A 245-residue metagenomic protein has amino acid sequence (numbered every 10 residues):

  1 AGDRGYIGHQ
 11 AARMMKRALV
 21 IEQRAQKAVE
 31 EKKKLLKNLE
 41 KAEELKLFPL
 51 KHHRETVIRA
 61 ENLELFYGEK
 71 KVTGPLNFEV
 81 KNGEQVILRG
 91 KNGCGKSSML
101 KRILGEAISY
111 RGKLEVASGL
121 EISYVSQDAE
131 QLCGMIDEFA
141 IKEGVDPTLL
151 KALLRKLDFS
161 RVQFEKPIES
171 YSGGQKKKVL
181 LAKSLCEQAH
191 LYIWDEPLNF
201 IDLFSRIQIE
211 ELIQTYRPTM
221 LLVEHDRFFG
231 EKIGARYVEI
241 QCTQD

Functional and structural regions predicted by a protein language model:
A1-K70, K81: Coupling and communication elements adjacent to P-loop NTPase active sites across diverse families
H52-D245: ABC ATP-binding cassette signature C-motif
